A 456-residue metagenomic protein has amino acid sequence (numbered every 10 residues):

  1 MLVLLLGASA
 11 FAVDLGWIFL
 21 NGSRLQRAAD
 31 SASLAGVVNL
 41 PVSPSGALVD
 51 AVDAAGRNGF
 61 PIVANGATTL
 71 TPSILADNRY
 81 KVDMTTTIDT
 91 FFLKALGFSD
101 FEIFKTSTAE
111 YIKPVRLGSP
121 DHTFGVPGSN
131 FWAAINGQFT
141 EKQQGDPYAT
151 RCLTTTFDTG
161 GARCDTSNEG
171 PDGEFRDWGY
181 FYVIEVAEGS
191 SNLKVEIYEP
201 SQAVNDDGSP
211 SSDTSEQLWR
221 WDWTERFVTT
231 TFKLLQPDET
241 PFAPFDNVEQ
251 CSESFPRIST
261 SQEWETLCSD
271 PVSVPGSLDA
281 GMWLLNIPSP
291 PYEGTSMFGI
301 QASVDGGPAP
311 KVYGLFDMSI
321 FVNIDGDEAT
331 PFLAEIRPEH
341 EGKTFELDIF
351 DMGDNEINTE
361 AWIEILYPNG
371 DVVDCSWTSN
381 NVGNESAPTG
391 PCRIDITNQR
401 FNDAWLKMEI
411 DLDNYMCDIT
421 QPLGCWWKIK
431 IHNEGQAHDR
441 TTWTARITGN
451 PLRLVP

Functional and structural regions predicted by a protein language model:
M1-V13, R27: Alpha-helical hydrophobic helix detector
G16-S23, S31-F91: Short amphipathic secondary-structure patches
L25-Q26, F104: Short, charged, low-complexity patches
A28, A47, S99: Short acidic-hydrophobic sequence patches enriched in Asp/Glu that either
N78-R116: Small-polar (Ser/Thr/Gly)-enriched, low-hydrophobicity segments that adopt extended beta-strand/coil conformations
F104-P456: N-linked glycosylation sequons
